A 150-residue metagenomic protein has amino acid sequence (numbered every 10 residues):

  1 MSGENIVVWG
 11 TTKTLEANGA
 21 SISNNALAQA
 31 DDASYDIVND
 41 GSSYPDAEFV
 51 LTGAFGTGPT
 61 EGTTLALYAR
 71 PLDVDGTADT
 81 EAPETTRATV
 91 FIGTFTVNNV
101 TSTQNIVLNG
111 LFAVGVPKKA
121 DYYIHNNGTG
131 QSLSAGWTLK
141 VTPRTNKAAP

Functional and structural regions predicted by a protein language model:
M1-L15, V116, N126-P150: C-terminal interaction-tip segments
S2-P45: Solvent-exposed, flexible loop/coil segments flanking beta-strands in beta-rich domains
I37, F49-P59: Short amphipathic, basic-aromatic surface patches that mediate peripheral association with negatively charged
Y44-L51, A113-S134: Noncatalytic modules at the cell exterior or secretory-pathway interfaces, chiefly beta-strand-rich lectin/adhesion
T60-L67: Short coil-to-beta strand junction motifs in C2/discoidin
D73-F91: Acidic Ser/Thr/Pro-rich low-complexity disordered segments that often serve as glycosylated linkers/stalks around
T94-S102: Short proline/glycine- and polar residue-rich coil/turn motifs
S102-F112: Exposed aromatic-hydrophobic patches
